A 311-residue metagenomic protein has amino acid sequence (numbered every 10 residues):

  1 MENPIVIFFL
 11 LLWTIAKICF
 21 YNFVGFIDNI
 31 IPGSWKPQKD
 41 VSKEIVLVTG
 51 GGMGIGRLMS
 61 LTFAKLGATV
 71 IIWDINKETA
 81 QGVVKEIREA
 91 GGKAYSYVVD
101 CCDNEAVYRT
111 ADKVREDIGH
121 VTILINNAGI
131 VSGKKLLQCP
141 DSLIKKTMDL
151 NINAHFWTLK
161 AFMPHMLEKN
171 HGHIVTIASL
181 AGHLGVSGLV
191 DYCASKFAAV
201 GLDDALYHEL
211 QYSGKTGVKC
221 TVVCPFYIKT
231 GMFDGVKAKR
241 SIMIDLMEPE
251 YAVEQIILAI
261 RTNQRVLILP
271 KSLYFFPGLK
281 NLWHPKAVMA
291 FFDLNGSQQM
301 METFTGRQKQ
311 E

Functional and structural regions predicted by a protein language model:
I31-I71: Canonical Rossmann dinucleotide-binding motif of NAD(H)/NADP(H)-dependent dehydrogenases/reductases, specifically
K77-Q81, Y97-R109, D141: The beta1-alpha1 cofactor-binding region of Rossmann-like NAD(H)/NADP(H)-dependent oxidoreductases
A90-K93, K113-N126, S132: A glycine-rich helix->loop->beta "capping" turn within Rossmann-like NAD(P)(H)-dependent oxidoreductase domains
K135-L136, P140-K145: Substrate-binding pocket helix/loop in short-chain dehydrogenase/reductase
L159, S195: Active-site helix of classical SDR
S179: Residue(s) in the substrate-gating loop at a strand-loop-helix junction that position the organic substrate next
L210-L273: SDR active-site lid
